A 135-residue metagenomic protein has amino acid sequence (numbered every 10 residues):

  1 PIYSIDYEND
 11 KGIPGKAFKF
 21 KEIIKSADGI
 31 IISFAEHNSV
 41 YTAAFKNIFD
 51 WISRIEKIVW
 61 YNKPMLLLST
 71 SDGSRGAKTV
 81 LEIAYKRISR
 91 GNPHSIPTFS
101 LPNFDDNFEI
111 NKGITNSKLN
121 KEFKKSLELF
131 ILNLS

Functional and structural regions predicted by a protein language model:
P1-D50, R54, I110-L134: N-terminal beta1-alpha1-beta2 submodule of the flavodoxin-like/Rossmannoid cofactor-binding fold
N47-K57, Y85-R90: A glycine- and small-aliphatic-rich helix-loop capping segment at beta-alpha/alpha-beta transitions that lines
Y61-N103: Short, glycine-/small-residue-rich phosphate/pyrophosphate-handling segment
D105-F108: Glycine-rich flavin
